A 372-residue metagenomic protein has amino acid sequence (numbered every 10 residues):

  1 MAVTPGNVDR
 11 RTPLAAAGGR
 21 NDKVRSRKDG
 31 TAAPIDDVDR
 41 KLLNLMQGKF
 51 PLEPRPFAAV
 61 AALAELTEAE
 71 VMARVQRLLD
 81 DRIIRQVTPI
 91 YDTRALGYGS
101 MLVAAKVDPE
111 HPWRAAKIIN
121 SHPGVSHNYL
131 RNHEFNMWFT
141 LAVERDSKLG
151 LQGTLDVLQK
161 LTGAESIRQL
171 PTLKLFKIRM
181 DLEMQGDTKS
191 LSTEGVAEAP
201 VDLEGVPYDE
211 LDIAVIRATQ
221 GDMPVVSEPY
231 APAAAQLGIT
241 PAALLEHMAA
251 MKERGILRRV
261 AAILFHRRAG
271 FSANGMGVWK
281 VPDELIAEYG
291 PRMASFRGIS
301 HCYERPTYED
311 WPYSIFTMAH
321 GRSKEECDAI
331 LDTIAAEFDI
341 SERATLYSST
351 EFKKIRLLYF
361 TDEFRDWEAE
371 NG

Functional and structural regions predicted by a protein language model:
A2-G372: A compositional/biophysical signature of low hydrophobicity enriched in polar/charged and small residues
